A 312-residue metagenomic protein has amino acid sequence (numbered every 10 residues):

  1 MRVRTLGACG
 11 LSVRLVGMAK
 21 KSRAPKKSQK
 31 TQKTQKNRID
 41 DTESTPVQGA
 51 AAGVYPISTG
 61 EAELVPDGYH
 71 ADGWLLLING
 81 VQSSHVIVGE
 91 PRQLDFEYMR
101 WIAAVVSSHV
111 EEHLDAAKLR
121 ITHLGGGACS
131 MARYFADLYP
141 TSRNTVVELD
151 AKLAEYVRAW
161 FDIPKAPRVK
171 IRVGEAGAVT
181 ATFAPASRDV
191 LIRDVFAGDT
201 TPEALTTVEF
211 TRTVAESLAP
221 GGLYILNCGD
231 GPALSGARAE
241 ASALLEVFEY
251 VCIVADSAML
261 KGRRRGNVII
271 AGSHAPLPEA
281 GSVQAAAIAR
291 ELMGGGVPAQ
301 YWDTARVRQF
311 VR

Functional and structural regions predicted by a protein language model:
A19-S28, I39-P66, S83-G89, K261-R312: SAM/dcSAM-binding transferase cores
Q29-Q35: Low-complexity, intrinsically disordered or signal/transmembrane-proximal segments
Y55, H70, G89-P220, L234-S235 (+2 more regions): The AdoMet/dcAdoMet-binding core of the Class I SAM-like
H70-V86: A short, structured beta-strand/loop element
V81-H85, F196-D199, Y224, G231: A short, flexible beta-alpha/helix-coil linker loop
R212-L277: C-terminal substrate-binding/active-site "lid" region of AdoMet-derived donor-dependent transferases
